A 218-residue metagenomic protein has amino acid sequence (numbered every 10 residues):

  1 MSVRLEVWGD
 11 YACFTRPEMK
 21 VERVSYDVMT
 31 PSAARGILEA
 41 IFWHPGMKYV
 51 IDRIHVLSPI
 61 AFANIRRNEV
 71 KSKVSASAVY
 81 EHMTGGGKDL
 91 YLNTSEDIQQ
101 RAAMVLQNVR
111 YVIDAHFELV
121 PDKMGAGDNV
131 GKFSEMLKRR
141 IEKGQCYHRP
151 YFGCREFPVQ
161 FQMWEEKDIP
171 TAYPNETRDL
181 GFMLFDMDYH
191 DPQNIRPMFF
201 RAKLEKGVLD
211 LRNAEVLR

Functional and structural regions predicted by a protein language model:
M1-V21, A202-G207, L211: N-terminal, Lys/Arg- and Ser/Thr-rich interaction peptides
M1-V3, P45-M47, D52, Q107-I113: Structural beta-strand/beta-sheet cores of well-ordered domains, especially the beta-sheet scaffolds that support
V7-Y11, S58, I113-P121: Beta-strand elements of well-folded, non-transmembrane domains
F14, A63, V120-M124: Intrinsically disordered, low-complexity acidic/polar segments
M19, V24-E69: Glycine/small-residue-rich interface belts in oligomeric ring/scaffold proteins and their assembly partners
R23-V28, K73-A76, G131-M136: Short, low-complexity, polar/charged sequence segments that are solvent-exposed and flexible
E69, V79-R218: Internal, well-folded beta-alpha domain core
